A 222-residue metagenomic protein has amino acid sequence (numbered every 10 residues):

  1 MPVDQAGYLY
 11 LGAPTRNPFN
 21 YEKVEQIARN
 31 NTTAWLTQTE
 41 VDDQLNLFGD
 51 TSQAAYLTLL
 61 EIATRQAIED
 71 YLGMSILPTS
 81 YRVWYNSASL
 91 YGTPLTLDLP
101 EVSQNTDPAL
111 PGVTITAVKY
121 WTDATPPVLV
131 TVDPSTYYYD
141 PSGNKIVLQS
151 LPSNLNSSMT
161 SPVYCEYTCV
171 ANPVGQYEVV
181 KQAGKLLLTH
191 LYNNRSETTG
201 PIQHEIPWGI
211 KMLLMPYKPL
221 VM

Functional and structural regions predicted by a protein language model:
P2-M222: Divalent metal-cofactor coordination and adjacent catalytic microenvironments
